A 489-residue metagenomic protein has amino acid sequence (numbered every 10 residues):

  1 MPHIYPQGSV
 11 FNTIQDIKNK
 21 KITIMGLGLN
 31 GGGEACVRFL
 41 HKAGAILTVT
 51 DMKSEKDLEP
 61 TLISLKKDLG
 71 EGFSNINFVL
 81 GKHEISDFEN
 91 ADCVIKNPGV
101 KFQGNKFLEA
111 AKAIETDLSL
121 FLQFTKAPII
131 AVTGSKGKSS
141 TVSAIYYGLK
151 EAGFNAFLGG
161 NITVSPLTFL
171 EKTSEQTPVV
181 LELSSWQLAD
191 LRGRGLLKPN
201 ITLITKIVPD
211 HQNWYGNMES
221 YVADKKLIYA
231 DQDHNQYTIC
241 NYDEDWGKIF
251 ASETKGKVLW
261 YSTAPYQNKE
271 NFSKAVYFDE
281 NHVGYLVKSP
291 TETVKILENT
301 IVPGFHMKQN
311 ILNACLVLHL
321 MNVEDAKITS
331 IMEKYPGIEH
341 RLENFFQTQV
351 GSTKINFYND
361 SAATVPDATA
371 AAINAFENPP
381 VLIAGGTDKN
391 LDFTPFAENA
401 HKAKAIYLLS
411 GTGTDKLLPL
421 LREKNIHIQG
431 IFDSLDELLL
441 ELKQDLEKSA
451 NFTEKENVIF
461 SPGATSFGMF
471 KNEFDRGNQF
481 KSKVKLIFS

Functional and structural regions predicted by a protein language model:
P2-A131, E333, H340-F345, L435-L446: Short, basic phosphate-binding NTP loop
H3, E71-F73, K82-S86, K172-N213 (+4 more regions): Extended acidic/charged loop-beta regions that coordinate divalent cations and stabilize anionic phosphate/carboxylate
Y5-P6, F11-K21, C36-F39, A43 (+1 more regions): Nucleotide phosphate-binding/pyrophosphate-handling subdomain across enzymes that bind or process nucleotide phosphates
Q15, K42, S86-A91, P98-K257 (+2 more regions): Phosphate-binding loop of NTP-binding sites
A45-K53, T238-Y242, I383-A384, A403-T412: Short internal beta-strands
L47-D51, F157-L158, W260: Short beta-strand "acidic-cap" motif of Rossmann-like dinucleotide-binding folds
S54-T61, S86-D87, V100-N105, E244-I249 (+3 more regions): Short, charged/polar "capping" segments at the starts of alpha-helices and the immediately preceding loops
P60-L69, F73-N75, T394-E456: C-terminal helical cap/extension that packs against the catalytic core of soluble nucleotide-cofactor enzymes
